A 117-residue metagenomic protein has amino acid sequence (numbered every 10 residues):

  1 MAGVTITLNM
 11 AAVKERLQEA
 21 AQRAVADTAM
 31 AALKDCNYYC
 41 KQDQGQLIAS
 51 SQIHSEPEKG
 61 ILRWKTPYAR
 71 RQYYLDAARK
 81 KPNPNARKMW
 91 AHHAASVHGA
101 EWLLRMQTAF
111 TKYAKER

Functional and structural regions predicted by a protein language model:
M1-R117: Short, Lys/Arg-rich flexible segments
